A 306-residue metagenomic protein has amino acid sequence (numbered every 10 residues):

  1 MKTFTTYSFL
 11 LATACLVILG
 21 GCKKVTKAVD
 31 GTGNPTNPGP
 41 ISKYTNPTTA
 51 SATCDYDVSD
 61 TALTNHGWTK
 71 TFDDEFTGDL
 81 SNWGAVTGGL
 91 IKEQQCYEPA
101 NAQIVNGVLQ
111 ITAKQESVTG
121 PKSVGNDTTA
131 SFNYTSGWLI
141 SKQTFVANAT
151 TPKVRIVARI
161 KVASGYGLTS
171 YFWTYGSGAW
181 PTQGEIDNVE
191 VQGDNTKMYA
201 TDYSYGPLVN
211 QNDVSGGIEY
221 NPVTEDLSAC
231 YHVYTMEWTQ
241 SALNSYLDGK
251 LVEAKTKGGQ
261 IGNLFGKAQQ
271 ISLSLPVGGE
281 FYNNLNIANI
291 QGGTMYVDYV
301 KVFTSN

Functional and structural regions predicted by a protein language model:
M1-L10: Bacterial N-terminal signal peptides that target proteins for export
L11-A12, K24: Intrinsically disordered, low-complexity serine/threonine-rich segments
I18-G21: C-terminal motif of bacterial Sec signal peptides marking the signal peptidase cleavage site
K24-V25, V29-N306: GH16 jelly-roll
